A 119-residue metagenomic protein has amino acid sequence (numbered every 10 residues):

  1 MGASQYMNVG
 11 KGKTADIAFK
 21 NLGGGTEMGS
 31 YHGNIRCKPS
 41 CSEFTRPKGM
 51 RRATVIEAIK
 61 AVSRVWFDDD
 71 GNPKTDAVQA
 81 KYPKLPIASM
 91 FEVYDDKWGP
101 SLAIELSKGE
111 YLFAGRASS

Functional and structural regions predicted by a protein language model:
M1-S119: Helix-coil modules at protein/domain termini and other flexible surface or pore-lining loops, especially C-terminal
